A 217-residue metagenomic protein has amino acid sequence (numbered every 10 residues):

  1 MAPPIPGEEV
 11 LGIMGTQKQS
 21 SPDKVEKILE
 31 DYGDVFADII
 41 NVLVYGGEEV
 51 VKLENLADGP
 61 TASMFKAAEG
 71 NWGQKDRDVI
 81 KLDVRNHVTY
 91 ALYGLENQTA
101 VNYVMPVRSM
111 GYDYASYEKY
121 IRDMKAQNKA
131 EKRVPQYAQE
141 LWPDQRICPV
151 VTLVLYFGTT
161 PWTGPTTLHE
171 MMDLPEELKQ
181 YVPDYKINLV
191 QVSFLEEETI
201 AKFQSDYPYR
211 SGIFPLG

Functional and structural regions predicted by a protein language model:
M1-G217: Elongated, amphipathic alpha-helical interaction scaffolds
